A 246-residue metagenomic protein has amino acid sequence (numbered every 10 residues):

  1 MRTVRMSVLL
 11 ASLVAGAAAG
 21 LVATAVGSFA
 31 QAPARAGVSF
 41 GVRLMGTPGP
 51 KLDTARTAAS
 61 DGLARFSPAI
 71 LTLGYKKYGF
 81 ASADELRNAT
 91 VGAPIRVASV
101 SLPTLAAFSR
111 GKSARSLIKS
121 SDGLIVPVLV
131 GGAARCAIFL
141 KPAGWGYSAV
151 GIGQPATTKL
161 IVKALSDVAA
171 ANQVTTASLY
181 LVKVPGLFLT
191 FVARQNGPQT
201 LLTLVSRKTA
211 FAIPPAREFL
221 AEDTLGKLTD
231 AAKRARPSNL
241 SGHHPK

Functional and structural regions predicted by a protein language model:
M1-V14: Bacterial N-terminal signal peptides that target proteins for export
V14-G20: Sec-dependent, cleavable N-terminal signal peptides
G20-A36: Signal peptide processing junction and immediate N-terminal pro/mature segment of secreted/exported proteins
G37-G111, G153-A177: Short, non-transmembrane alpha-helical segments in secretory-pathway proteins
A81-A143, L189-N196: Exposed beta-strand-loop-beta-strand "reactive/processing" segments of non-cytosolic proteins
L117-I118, L181-K183: Structural signature of eukaryotic scaffold interfaces centered on beta-propeller domains
A134-V182, G197-K246: A short, surface-exposed interaction/processing loop segment used at functional sites
